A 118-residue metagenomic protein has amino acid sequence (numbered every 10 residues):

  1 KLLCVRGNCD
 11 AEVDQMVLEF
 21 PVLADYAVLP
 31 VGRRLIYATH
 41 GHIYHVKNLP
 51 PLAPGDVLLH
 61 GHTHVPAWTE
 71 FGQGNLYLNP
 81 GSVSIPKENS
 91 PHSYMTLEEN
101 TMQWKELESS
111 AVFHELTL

Functional and structural regions predicted by a protein language model:
K1-V31: Core catalytic region of metal-dependent phosphoesterases/phosphodiesterases, especially metallo-beta-lactamase-like
L2-N8, Y37-H40, V57-H62, L78-P80: Active-site neighborhood of phospho(di)ester-bond hydrolases with catalytic His/Asp-centered motifs
C9-Q15, I43-N48, L59-F71, S84-N89: Active-site environment of divalent metal-dependent phosphoester hydrolases
V22, T39-H45, H114-L116: Short N-terminal helix-initiation segments at or just after the protein's N-terminus
D25-G32, F71-G72, Y77-L118: Binuclear metal-dependent phosphoesterase catalytic core
